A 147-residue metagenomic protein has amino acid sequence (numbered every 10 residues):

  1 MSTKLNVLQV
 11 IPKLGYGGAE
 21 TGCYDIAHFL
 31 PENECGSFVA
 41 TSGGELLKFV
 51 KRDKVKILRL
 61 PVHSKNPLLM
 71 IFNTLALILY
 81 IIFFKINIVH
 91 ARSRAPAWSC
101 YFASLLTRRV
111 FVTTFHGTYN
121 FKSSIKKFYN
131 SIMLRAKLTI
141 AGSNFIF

Functional and structural regions predicted by a protein language model:
M1-F147: Membrane-interface segments of envelope glycosyltransferases acting on lipid-linked substrates or membrane lipids
